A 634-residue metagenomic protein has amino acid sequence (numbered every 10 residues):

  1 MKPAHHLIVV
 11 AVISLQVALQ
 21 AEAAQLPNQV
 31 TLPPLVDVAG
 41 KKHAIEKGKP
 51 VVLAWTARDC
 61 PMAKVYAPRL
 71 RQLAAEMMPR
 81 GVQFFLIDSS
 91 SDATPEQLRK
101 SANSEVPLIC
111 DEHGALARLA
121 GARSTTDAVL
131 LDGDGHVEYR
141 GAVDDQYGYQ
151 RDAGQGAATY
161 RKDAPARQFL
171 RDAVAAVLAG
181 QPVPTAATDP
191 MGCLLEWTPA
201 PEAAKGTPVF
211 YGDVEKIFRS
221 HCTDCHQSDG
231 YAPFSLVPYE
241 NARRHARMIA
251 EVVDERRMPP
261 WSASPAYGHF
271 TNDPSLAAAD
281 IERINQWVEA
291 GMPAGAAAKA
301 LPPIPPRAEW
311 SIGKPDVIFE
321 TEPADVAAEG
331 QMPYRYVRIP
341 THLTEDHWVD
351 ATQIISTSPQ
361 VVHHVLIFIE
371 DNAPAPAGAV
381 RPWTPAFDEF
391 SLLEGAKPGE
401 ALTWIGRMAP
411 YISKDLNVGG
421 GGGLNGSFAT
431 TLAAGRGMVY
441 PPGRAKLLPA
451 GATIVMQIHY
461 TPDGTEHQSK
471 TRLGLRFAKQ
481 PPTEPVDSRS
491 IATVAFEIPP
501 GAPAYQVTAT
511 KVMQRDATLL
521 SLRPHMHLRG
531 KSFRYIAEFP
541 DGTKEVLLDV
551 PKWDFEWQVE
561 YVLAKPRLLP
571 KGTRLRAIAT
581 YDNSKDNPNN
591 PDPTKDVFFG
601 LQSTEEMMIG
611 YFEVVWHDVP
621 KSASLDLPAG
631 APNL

Functional and structural regions predicted by a protein language model:
H6-A18: Bacterial N-terminal signal peptides
L32-V51, A203-D213: A short beta-strand-turn-helix
E46-K64, V174: Short active-site neighborhood of thiol/selenol oxidoreductases, capturing the structured segment around
A54-C60, S89, F218-S220, Q227: Aromatic-flanked redox-active Cys/Sec active sites in thiol-based oxidoreductases, especially the WC-centered
K64-N103, I109-L119: Structural microenvironment flanking redox-active thiols in thiol-disulfide oxidoreductases
D111-E196: Thiol/selenol-based redox catalytic cores and closely related redox-interacting motifs
A187-H342, A351, I355, G451-Q457 (+1 more regions): Aromatic- and Gly/Pro-enriched helix-to-coil junctions and flexible linker segments
P265-F270, K299-W348, Q353-T518, P524-L634: Beta-strand-centric surfaces of beta-sandwich/beta-rich domains
